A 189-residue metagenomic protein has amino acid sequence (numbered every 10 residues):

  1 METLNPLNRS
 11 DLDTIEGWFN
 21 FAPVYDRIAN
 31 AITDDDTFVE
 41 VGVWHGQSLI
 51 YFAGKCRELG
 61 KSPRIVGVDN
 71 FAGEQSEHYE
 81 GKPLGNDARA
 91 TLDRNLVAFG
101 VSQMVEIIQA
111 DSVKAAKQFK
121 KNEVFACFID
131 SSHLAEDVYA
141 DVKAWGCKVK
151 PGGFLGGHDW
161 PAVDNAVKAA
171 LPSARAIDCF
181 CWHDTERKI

Functional and structural regions predicted by a protein language model:
E2-I189: S-adenosylmethionine/decaboxylated-SAM
